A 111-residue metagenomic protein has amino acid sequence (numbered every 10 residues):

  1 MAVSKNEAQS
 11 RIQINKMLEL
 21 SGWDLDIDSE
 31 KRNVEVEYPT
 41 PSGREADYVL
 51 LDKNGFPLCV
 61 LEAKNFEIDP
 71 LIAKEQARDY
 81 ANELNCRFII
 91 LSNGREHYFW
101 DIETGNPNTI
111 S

Functional and structural regions predicted by a protein language model:
M1-S111: Accessory nucleic-acid engagement/destabilization modules that flank
